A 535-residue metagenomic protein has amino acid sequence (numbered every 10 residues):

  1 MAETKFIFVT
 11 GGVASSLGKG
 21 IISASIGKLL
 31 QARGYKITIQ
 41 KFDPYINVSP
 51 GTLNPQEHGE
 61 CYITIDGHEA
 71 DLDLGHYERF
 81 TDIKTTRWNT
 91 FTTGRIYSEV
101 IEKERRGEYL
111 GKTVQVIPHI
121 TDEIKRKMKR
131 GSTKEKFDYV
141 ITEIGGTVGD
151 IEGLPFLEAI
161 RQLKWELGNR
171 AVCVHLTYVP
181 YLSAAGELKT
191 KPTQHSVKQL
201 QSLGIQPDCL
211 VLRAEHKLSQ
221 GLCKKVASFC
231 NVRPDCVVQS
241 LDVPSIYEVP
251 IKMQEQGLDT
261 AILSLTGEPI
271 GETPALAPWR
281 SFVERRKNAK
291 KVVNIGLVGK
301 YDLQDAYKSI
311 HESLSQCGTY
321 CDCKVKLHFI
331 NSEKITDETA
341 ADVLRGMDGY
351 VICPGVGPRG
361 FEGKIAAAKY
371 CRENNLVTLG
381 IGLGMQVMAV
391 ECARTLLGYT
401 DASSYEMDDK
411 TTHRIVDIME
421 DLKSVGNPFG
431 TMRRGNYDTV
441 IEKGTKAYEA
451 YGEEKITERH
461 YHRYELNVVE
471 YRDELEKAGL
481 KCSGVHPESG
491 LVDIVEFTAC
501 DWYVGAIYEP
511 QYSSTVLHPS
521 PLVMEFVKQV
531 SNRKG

Functional and structural regions predicted by a protein language model:
M1-C323, E333-G349, V356-G357, K364-Y370 (+3 more regions): Flexible phosphate-sensing "switch/lid" loops adjacent to ATP/NTP-binding sites across phosphate-transfer
L17-G20, A24-K28, A32, V343-T439 (+2 more regions): Cysteine-nucleophile active-site neighborhood
E57-I65, V243-Y247, I352, E373-L379 (+4 more regions): Short beta-alpha connecting loops at secondary-structure transitions that line or flank enzyme active sites
L182-K189, Q386-T395, F497: Glycine-rich, charge-decorated loop segments at or immediately adjacent to ligand/cofactor-binding or catalytic sites
D235-D242, H328, V485-E488: Beta-strand->loop->alpha-helix junctions that form or flank phosphate-binding loops in nucleotide-handling enzymes
S281-R285, G296, L422-H460, N467 (+1 more regions): Glycine-rich phosphate/pyrophosphate-binding loop and adjacent beta-alpha nucleotide/cofactor-binding cores
R285-A289, A340-D342, M407, P428-T431 (+3 more regions): Replace "in large, NTP-powered and nucleic-acid-processing enzymes" with "in large, NTP-powered factors and other
E442-G535: C-terminal and late-domain segments of enzyme folds
